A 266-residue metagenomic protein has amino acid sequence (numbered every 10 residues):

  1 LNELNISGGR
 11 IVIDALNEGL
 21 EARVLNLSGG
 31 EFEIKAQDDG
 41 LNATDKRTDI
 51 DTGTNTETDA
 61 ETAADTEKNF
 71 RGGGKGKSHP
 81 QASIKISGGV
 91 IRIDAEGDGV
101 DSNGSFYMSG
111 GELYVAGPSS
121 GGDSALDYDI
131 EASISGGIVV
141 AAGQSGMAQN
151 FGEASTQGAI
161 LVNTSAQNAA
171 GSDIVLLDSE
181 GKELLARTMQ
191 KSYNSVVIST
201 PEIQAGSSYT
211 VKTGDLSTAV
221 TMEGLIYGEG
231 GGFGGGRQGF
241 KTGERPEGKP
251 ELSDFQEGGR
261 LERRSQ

Functional and structural regions predicted by a protein language model:
L1-Q266: A composition-driven surface/loop motif
